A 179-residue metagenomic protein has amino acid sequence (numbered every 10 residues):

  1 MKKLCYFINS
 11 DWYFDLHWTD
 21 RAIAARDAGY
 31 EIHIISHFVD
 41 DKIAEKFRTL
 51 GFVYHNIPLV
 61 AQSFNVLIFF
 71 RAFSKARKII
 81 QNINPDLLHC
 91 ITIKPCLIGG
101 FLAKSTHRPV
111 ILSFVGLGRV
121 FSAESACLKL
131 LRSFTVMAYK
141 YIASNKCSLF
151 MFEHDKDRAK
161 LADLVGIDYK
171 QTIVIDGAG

Functional and structural regions predicted by a protein language model:
K3-C5, A103-F121, M151, I173: Active-site proximal beta-strand in glycosyltransferases
Y6-L67, D157, T172: N-terminal strand-loop element at the rim of the active site of nucleotide-sugar-dependent glycosyltransferases
N9-F14, V60-F64, R108-K129, I142: A short, histidine- and acid-enriched strand-loop-helix "catalytic/donor-clamping" loop that lines the nucleotide-sugar
H17, I35-H37, I91, F152-H154 (+1 more regions): Replace "coordinates the UDP/GDP/TDP-sugar" with "coordinates nucleotide-activated sugar donors
I23-A28, S74-R77, L130-F150: Membrane-proximal helix-turn-helix segments that form the acceptor-binding/catalytic region of lipid-linked
H55, V136-G179: Donor nucleotide-sugar binding/catalytic pocket of nucleotide-sugar-dependent glycosyltransferases
P58-L87, L97-F101, S105, S133-Y141: An amphipathic, basic-hydrophobic alpha-helix
C90-C96, F114: Short His-centered aromatic/hydrophobic patch
